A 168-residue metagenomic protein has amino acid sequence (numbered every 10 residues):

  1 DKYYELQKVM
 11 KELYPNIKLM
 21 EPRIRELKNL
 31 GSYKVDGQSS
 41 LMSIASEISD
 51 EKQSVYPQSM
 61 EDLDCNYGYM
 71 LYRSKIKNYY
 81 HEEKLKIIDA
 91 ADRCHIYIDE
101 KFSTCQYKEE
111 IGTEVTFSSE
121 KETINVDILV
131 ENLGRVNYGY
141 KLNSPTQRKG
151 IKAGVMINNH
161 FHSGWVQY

Functional and structural regions predicted by a protein language model:
D1-Q167: Carbohydrate-binding surfaces of carbohydrate-active enzymes
